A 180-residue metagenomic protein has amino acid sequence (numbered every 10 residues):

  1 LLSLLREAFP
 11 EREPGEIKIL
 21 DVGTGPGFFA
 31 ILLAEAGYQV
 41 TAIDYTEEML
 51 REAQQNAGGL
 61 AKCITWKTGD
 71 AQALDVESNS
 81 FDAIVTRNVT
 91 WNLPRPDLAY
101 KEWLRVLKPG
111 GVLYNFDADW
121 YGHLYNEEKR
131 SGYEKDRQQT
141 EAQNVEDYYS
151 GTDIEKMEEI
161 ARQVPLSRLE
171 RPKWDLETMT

Functional and structural regions predicted by a protein language model:
L1-G15: Conserved alpha-helix/loop element of class I SAM-dependent methyltransferases that forms part of the SAM/SAH-binding
L20-V22, P26-A73: Class I SAM-dependent methyltransferase SAM/SAH-binding core
Q72-A83: A short acidic, Gly/Pro-enriched loop at the edge of an enzyme's catalytic core that lines a small-molecule cofactor
A83-P96: A short SAM/SAH-binding and catalytic strip from SAM-dependent methyltransferases
D97-P109: A short glycine-rich, Lys/Arg-flanked "PGG" loop and its adjoining helix->strand segment in the class I
V112-T152: Conserved class I S-adenosyl-L-methionine
I154-V164: Short glycine/proline- and acidic residue-enriched helix-loop micro-motifs that form flexible lids or anion-recognition
P165-T180: Short alpha-helix
